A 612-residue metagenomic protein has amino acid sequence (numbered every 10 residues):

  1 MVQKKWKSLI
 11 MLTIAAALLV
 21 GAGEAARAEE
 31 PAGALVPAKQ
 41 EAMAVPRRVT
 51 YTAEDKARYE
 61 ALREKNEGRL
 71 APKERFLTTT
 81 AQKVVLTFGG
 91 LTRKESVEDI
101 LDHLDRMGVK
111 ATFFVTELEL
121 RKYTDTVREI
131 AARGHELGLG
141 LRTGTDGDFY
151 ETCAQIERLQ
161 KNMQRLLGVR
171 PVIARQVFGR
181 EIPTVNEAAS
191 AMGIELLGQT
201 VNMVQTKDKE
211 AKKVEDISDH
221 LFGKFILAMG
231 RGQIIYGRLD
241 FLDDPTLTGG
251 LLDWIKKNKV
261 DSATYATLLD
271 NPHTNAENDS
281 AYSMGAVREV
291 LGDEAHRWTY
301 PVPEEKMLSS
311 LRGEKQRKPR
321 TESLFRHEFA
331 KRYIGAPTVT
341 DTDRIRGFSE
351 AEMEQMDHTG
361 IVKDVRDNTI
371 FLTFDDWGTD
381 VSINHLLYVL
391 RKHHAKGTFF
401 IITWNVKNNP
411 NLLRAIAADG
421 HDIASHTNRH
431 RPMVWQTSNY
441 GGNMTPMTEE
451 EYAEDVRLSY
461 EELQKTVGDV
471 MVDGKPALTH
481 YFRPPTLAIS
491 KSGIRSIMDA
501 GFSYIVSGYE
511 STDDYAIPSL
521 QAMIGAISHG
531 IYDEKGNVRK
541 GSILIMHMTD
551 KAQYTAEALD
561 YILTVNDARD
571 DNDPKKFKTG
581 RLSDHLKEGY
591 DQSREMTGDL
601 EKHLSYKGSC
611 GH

Functional and structural regions predicted by a protein language model:
M1-T87, K94-T112, R121, K161 (+9 more regions): Terminal accessory/targeting
P37-R47, Q82-V84, K94-S96, L101-K213 (+6 more regions): Metal-dependent polysaccharide deacetylase catalytic core of the NodB/CE4 family, i.e., the active-site-bearing domain
G90, D376: His/Cys-centered metal/cofactor-coordination and adjacent catalytic loops
D473-P476, G530, R569: His/acidic metal-ligating clusters that form di-metal
I524-K535: Catalytic-adjacent loop/helix segments of enzymes that bind and process anionic phosphate/sulfate esters
